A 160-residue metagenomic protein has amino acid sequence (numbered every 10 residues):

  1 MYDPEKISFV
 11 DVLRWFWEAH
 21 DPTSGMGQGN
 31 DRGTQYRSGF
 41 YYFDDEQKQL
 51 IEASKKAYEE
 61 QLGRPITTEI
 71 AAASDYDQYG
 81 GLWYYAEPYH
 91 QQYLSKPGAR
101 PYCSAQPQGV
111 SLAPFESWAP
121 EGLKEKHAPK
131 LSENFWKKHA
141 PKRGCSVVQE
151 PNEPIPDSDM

Functional and structural regions predicted by a protein language model:
M1-M160: Flexible coil/turn and secondary-structure edge motifs
